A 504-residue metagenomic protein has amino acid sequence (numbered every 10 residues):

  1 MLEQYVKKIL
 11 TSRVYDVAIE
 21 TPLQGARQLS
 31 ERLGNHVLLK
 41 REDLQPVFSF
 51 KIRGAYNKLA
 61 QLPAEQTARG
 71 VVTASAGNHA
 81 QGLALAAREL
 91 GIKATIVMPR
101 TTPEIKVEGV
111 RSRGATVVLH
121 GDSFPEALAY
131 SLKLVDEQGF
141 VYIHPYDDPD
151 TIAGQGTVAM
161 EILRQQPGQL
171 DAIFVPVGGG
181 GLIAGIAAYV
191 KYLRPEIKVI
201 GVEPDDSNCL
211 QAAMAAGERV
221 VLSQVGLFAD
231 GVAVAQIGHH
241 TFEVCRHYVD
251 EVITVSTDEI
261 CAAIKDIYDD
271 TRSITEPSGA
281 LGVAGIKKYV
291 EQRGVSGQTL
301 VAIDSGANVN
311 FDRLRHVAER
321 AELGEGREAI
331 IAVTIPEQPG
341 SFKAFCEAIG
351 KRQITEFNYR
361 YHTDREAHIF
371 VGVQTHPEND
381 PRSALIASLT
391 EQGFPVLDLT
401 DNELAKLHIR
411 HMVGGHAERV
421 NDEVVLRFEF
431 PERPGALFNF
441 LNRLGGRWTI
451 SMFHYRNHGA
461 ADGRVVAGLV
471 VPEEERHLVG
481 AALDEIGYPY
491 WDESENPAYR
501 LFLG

Functional and structural regions predicted by a protein language model:
M1-N439, R443-G504: PLP-dependent amino-acid enzyme catalytic core
